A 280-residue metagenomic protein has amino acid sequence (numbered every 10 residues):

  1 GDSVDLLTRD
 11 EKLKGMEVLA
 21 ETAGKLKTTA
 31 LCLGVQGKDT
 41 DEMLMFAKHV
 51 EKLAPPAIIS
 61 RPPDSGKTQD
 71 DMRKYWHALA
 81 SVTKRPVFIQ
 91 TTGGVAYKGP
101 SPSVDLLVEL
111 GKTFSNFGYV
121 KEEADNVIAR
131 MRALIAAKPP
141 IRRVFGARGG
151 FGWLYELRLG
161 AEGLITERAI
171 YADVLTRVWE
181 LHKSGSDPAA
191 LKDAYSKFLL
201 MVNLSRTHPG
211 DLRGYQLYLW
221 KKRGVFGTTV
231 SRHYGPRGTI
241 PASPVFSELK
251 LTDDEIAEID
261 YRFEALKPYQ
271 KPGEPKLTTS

Functional and structural regions predicted by a protein language model:
G1-P100, K276-T278: Active-site beta->alpha loop and helix N-cap motifs at the rims of alpha/beta catalytic domains
L7, K67, P102, G185-S186 (+1 more regions): Short coil/turn linker and secondary-structure boundary residues
E11, G15, E42, F46 (+10 more regions): General structural feature for long, well-ordered alpha-helical segments within catalytic domains of soluble enzymes
L19, V50, L79, V120 (+3 more regions): Conserved, mostly hydrophobic/aromatic
A20-G24, E51, A80, G111-K112 (+3 more regions): N-terminal cationic-hydrophobic initiation segments that often serve targeting/anchoring roles
A23-T28, S115-N116, K138-R142, F226-G227: Structural alpha-beta junctions
V82, G93-P209: Catalytic alpha/beta core domains of metabolic enzymes, predominantly
L154-S280: Structured C-terminal cap/extension of enzyme domains
